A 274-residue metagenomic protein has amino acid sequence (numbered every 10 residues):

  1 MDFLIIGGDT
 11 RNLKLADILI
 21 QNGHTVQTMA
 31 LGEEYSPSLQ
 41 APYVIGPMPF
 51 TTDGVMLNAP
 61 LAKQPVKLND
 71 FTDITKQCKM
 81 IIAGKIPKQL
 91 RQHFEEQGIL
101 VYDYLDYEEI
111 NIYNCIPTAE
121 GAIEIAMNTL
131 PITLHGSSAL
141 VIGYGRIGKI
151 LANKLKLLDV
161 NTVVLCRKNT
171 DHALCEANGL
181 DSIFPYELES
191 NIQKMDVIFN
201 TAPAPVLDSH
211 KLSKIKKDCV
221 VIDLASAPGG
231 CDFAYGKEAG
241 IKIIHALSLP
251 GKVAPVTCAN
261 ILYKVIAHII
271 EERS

Functional and structural regions predicted by a protein language model:
M1-D2, C78, H135-S138, D218: Phosphate-coordination loops involved in phosphoryl transfer and adenosine-cofactor binding
F3-L39: N-terminal glycine-/charge-rich "phosphate-binding" loop or analogous flexible N-terminal tail
L4-K14, L19, H135-L155: Glycine-rich adenosine-cofactor-binding loop
D9, G32, P87, R167-N169 (+1 more regions): Residues in the short beta-alpha loop(s) of Rossmann-like NAD(P)-binding domains
N22-Y35, L158-N178: NAD(P)-binding Rossmann-fold cofactor-contacting core
I45-H135, A246, V265, E272: Glycine/serine-rich phosphate-binding loop and adjoining beta1-alpha1 elements at the start of nucleotide-handling
P49, V66-T75, C175-P250: Rossmann-like adenosine-cofactor binding region
K85-Y102, A225-I269: Rossmann-fold NAD(P)-binding glycine/threonine-rich loop
